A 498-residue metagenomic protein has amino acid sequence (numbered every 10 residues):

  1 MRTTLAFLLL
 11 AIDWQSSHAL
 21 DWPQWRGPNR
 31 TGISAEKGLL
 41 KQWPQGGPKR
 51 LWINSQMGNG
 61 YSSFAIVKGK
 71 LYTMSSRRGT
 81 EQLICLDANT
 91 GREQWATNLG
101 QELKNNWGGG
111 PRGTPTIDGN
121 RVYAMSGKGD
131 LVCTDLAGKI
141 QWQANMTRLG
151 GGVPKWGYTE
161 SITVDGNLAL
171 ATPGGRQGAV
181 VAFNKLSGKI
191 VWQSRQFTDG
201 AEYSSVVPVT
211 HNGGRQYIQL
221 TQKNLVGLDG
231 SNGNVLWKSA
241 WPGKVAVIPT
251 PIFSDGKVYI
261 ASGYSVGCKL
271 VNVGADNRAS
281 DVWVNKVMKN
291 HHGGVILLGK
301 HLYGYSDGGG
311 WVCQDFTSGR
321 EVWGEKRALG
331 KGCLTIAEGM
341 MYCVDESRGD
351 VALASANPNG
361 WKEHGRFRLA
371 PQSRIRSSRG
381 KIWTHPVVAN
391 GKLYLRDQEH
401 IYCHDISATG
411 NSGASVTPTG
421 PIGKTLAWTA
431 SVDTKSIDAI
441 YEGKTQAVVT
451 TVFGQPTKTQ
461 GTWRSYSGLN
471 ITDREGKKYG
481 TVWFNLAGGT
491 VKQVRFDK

Functional and structural regions predicted by a protein language model:
T3-I12: Sec-dependent N-terminal signal peptides
L9, N357, D473-R474: Extended interaction regions within the primary functional domain
H18-G423: Noncatalytic, solvent-exposed loop/strand surfaces of beta-propeller-type extracellular/periplasmic domains
G420-K498: A cross-family detector of function-defining hotspots
